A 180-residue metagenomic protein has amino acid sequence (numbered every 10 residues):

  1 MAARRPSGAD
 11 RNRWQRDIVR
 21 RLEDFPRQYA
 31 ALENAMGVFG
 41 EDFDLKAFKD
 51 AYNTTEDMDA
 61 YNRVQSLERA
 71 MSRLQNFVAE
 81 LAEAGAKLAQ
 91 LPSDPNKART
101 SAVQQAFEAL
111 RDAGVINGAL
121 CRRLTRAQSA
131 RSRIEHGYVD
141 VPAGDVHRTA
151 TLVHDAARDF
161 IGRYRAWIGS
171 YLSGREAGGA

Functional and structural regions predicted by a protein language model:
A2-A180: Solvent-exposed interaction patches of small proteins and small membrane subunits
